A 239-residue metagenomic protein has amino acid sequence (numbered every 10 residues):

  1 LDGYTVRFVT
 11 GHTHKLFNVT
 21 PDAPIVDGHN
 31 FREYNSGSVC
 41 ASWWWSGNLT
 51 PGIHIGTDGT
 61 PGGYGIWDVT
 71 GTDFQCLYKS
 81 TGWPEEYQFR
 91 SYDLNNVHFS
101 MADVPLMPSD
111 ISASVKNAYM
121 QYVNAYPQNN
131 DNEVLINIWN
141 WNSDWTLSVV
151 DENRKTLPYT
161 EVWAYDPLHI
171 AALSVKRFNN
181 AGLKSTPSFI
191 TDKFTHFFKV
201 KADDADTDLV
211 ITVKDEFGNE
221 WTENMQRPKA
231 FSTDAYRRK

Functional and structural regions predicted by a protein language model:
L1-A113, N117, T156-L157, V175-K176: Conserved beta-sheet core of the metallophosphoesterase superfamily
N48-I55, Y122-N124, S185-T186: Short, P/G- and charge-enriched loop/turn segments at secondary-structure junctions
Q121-N124, N132-W141: Short edge beta-strand/loop segments characteristic of extracellular beta-sandwich folds
D131, D144, D204-D208: Extracellular Ig-like/FN3 beta-sandwich strand-entry sites
W145-S174: Extended low-complexity, serine/threonine- and proline-enriched intrinsically disordered segments
L147, D206-F217: Short, aromatic- and glycine-rich surface loops/edge beta-strands on solvent-exposed regions
D166-K201: Aromatic sugar-binding surface patches on proteins that engage polysaccharides or sugar-phosphate polymers
F217-K239: Short beta-strand elements
